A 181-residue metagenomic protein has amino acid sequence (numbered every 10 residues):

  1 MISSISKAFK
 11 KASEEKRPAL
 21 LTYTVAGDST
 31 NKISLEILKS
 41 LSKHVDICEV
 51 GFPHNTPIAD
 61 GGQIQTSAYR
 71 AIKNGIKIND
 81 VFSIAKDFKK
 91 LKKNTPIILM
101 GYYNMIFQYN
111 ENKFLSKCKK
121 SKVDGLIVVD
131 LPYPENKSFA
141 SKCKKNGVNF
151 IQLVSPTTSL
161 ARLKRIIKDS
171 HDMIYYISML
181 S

Functional and structural regions predicted by a protein language model:
I2-A12, H54-T66, K73-K86, I106-K113 (+2 more regions): Active-site-adjacent beta->alpha loops and helix N-cap segments on the catalytic face of soluble alpha/beta enzymes
A8-D28, G61-S67, K89-M100: N-terminal small/glycine-rich loop or linker at the start of catalytic domains across soluble metabolic enzymes
K10, S42, K86-K92, K119 (+2 more regions): Acidic (Asp/Glu)-rich catalytic clusters
A12-A19, K43-I58: N-terminal glycine-rich anion-binding loops that anchor highly charged ligand groups
L20-T24, C48-V50, I97-G101, L126-V128 (+2 more regions): Hydrophobic faces of well-ordered beta-strands that scaffold small-molecule active sites in alpha/beta enzyme cores
T22, L41, G51, C118 (+1 more regions): Conserved, mostly hydrophobic/aromatic
T30-S42, T158-D169: Catalytic cores of alpha/beta
G147-S181: Histidine/lysine/aspartate-rich catalytic loop segments that bind and position anionic ligands
